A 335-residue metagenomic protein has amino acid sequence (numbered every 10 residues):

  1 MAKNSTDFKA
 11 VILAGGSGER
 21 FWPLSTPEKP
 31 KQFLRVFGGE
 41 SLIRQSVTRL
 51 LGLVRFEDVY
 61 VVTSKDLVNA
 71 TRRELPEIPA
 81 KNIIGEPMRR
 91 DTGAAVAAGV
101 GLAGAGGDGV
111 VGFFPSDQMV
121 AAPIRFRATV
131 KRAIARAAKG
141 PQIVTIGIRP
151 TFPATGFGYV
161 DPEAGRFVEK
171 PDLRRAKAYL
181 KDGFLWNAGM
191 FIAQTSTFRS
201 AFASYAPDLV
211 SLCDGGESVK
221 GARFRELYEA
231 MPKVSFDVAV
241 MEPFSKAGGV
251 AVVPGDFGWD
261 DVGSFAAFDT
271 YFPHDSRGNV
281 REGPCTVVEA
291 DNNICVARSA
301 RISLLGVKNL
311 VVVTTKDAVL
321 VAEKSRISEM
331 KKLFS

Functional and structural regions predicted by a protein language model:
M1-D7, T195-S335: Left-handed beta-helix
M1-I12, R20-P27, R35-P115, M119-R125 (+3 more regions): Conserved N-terminal catalytic core of the sugar/cofactor nucleotidyltransferase
T6-F8, F56-E57, P79-A80, G107-G109 (+8 more regions): Short coil/turn connectors at secondary-structure junctions
G15, S64-K65, F114-S116, P123 (+9 more regions): Fold-independent oxyanion-binding glycine-rich loops and adjacent beta-strand/coil segments at enzyme active sites
F33, I83, I143-T145, G249-V252: Conserved beta-strand scaffold positions in the cores of enzyme catalytic domains, especially in NTP/NDP-utilizing
I43, G99, D117, V160 (+3 more regions): Residue-level signal for inorganic ion chemistry
R89-G93, F152-A154, L173-R175, W259-D260: A short acidic, often aromatic-flanked loop/helix-cap motif at beta-alpha or helix-coil junctions that lines enzyme
A122-M231, G249, E323-K324: Conserved core of the sugar-phosphate nucleotidyltransferase
